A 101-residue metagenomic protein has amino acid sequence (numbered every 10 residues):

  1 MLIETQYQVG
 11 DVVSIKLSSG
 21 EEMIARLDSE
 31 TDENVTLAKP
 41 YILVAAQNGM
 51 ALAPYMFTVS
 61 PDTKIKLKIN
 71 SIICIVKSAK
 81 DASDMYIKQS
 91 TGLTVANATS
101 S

Functional and structural regions predicted by a protein language model:
L2-S101: Conserved RNA-binding domains used in RNP assembly and mRNA/RNA metabolism
